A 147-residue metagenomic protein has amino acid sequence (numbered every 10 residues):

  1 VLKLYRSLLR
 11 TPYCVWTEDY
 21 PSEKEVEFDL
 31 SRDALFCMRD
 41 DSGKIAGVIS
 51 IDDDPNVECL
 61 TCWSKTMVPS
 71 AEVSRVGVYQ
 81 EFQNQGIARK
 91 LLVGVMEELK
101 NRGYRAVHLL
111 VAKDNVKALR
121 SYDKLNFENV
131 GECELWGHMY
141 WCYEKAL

Functional and structural regions predicted by a protein language model:
Y5-F28: Conserved GNAT-fold acetyl-CoA-binding loop/helix
A34-D52: Conserved beta-hairpin
V48-R75: Conserved acyl-donor/pantetheine-binding loop and adjacent beta-alpha core of acyl/acetyltransferases and related
V76-V78, V111: Hydrophobic adenine-recognition pocket in adenosine-nucleotide-binding enzymes
V78, N84-E97, R120-K124: Conserved acetyl-CoA-binding loop-helix of GNAT-fold acetyltransferases
Q83, L109-L119, L135-M139: Conserved beta-strand-loop-alpha-helix junction that forms the acyl-donor binding cleft
L92, L99-L110: Conserved GNAT acetyl-CoA-binding A-motif
D123-E132: Conserved acetyl-CoA-binding loop of GNAT-fold acetyltransferases
